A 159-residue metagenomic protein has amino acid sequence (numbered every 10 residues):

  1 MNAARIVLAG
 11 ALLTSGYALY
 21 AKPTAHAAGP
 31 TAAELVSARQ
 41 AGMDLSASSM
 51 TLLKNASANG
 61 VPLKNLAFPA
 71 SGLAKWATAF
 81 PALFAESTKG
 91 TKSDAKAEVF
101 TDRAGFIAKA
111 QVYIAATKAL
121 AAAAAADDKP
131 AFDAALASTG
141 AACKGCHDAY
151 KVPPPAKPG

Functional and structural regions predicted by a protein language model:
M1-G10: Bacterial N-terminal signal peptides that target proteins for export
T14-K22: C-terminal segment of classical bacterial N-terminal signal peptides
T24-G140, K157-G159: Extracytoplasmic c-type cytochrome modules immediately beyond a signal peptide or single-pass transmembrane anchor
T139-Y150: The canonical Cys-X-X-Cys-His
Y150-P158: Short conserved catalytic/interaction loops centered on acidic-Pro-aromatic/His motifs
